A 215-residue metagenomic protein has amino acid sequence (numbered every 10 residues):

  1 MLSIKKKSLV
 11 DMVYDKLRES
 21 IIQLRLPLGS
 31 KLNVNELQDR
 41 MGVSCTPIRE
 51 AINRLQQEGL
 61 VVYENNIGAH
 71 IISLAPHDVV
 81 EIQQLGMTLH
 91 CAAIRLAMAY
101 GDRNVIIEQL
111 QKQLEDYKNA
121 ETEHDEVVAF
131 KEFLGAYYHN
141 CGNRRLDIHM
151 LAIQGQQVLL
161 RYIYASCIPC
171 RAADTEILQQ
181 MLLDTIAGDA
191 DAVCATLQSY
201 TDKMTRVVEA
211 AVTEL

Functional and structural regions predicted by a protein language model:
M1-A99, E209, T213-L215: Short linear motifs at protein or domain termini
S8, H124, P169-A172: Short helix-capping and inter-helix turn/linker motifs at the boundaries of alpha-helical repeat units
Q57, V61-V62, I153-G155, R171: Mobile beta-alpha loop/short-helix "lid" or hinge segments that flank ligand
A75-V80, I94-Y100, Y117-E121, Y162-I168: A ubiquitous short alpha-helical element
R103-I163, D174-Q180, A192-K203: Conserved amphipathic alpha-helical segments that form helical-bundle/coiled-coil interaction surfaces
V158-R161, A165-I168, T205-V212: Short amphipathic alpha-helical interaction/hinge segments
